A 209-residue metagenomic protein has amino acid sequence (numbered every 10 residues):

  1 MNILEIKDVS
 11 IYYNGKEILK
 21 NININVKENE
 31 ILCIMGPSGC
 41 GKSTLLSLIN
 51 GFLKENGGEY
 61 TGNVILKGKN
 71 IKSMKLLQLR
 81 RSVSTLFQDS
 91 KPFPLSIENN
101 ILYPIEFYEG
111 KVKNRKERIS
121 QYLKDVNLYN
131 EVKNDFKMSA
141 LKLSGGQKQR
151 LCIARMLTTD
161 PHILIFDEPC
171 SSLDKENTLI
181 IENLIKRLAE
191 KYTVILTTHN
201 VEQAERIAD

Functional and structural regions predicted by a protein language model:
M35-P37: The feature captures the beta-strand-to-loop junction immediately N-terminal to the Walker
N50: Helix-to-loop junction immediately C-terminal to a conserved catalytic motif
K54-E55, M74, N99-R115, N127-Y129: ABC-type ATPase nucleotide-binding domains, specifically the catalytic core motifs of the NBD
K113-K133, K186: Conserved ABC ATPase "signature" region
M138-L143, Q147: Conserved ABC ATPase signature
L164-D167: Catalytic Walker B motif of ABC-type/P-loop ATPase nucleotide-binding domains
T178-E190: Helical segment within the ABC ATPase nucleotide-binding domain
